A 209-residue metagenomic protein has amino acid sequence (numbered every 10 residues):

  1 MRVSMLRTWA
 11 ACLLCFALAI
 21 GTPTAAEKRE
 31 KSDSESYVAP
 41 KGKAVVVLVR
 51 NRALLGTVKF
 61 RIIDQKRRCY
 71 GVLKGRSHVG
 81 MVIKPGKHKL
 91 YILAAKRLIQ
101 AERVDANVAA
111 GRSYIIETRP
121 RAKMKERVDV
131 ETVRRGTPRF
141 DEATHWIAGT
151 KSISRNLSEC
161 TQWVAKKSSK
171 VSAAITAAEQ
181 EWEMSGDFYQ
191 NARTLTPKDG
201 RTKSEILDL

Functional and structural regions predicted by a protein language model:
M1-M5: N-terminal secretory signal peptides that target proteins for export/translocation
L6-A11, Q100: Hydrophobic alpha-helical segments and their boundary regions
W9-A19: Bacterial N-terminal signal peptides
T24-P85, Y91-L209: Short loop/turn and low-complexity linker motifs enriched in small/turn-promoting residues
